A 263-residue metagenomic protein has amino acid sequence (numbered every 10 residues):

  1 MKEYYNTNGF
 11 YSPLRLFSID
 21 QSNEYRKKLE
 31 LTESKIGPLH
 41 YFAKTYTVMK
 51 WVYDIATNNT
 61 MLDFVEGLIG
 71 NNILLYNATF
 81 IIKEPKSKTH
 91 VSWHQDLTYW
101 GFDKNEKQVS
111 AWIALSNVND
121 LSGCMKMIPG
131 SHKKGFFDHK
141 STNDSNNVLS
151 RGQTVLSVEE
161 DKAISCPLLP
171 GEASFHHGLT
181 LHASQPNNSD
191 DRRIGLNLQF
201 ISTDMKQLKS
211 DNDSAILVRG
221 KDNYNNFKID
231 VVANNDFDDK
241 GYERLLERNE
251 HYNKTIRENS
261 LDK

Functional and structural regions predicted by a protein language model:
M1-D103, H139-K140: Non-heme Fe(II)-dependent double-stranded beta-helix
F10-S12, L16, S110-A114, A163-S165 (+2 more regions): Conserved hydrophobic/aromatic beta-strand scaffold that supports enzyme active sites
S18-I19, I81-K83, T98, V118-D120 (+3 more regions): Short, solvent-exposed loop/turn segments at secondary-structure junctions
T32, T180-L181, Q185-K263: Non-heme Fe(II)/2-oxoglutarate
V48, Y76, K107, L121-G123 (+2 more regions): Residues that flank catalytic or metal-binding motifs in active/ligand-binding sites
H94, G101-D120, P167, F175 (+1 more regions): Short, conserved beta-strand element in jelly-roll/cupin
Q95-D96, V148-E160, D191-R192, S210-L217: Short, surface-exposed loop/helix-turn segments at secondary-structure junctions that function as lids/hinges flanking
L121-Q185, M205: Double-stranded beta-helix
